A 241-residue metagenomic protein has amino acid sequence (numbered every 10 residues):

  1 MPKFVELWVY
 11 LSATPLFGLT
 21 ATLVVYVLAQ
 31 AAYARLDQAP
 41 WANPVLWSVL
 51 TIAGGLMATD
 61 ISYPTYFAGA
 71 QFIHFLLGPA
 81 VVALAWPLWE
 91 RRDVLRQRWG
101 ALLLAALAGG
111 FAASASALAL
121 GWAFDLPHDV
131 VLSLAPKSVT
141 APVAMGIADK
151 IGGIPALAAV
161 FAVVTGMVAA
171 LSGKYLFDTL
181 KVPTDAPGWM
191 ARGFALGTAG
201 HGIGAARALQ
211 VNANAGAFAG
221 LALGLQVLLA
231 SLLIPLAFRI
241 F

Functional and structural regions predicted by a protein language model:
E6-T22, A29-W89, V94, G100-A101 (+2 more regions): Helical membrane-embedded segments and adjacent short helical loop/helix-boundary regions of multi-pass membrane
L16-T20, V24, N43-L46, V168 (+2 more regions): Short, contiguous, pocket-lining structural segments that sit at or immediately flank catalytic/ligand-binding sites
G18-A31, V49, A53, M57 (+7 more regions): Transmembrane alpha-helical segments of multi-pass membrane transport proteins and ion-pumping complexes
D37-Q38, I61, L88-G100, F124-D129 (+3 more regions): Juxtamembrane helix-boundary/capping and inter-helix hinge elements in multi-pass membrane proteins
W41, V45, Q71, L76-G78 (+10 more regions): Hydrophobic alpha-helical transmembrane segments of integral membrane proteins, especially multi-pass transporters
E90-M167: Internal active-site segments that recognize and position negatively charged phosphoryl groups and nucleotide moieties
V130-L157, F161-V164, A186-L225: Alpha-helical membrane segments and immediately flanking helix-loop junctions that form or couple to the substrate/ion
